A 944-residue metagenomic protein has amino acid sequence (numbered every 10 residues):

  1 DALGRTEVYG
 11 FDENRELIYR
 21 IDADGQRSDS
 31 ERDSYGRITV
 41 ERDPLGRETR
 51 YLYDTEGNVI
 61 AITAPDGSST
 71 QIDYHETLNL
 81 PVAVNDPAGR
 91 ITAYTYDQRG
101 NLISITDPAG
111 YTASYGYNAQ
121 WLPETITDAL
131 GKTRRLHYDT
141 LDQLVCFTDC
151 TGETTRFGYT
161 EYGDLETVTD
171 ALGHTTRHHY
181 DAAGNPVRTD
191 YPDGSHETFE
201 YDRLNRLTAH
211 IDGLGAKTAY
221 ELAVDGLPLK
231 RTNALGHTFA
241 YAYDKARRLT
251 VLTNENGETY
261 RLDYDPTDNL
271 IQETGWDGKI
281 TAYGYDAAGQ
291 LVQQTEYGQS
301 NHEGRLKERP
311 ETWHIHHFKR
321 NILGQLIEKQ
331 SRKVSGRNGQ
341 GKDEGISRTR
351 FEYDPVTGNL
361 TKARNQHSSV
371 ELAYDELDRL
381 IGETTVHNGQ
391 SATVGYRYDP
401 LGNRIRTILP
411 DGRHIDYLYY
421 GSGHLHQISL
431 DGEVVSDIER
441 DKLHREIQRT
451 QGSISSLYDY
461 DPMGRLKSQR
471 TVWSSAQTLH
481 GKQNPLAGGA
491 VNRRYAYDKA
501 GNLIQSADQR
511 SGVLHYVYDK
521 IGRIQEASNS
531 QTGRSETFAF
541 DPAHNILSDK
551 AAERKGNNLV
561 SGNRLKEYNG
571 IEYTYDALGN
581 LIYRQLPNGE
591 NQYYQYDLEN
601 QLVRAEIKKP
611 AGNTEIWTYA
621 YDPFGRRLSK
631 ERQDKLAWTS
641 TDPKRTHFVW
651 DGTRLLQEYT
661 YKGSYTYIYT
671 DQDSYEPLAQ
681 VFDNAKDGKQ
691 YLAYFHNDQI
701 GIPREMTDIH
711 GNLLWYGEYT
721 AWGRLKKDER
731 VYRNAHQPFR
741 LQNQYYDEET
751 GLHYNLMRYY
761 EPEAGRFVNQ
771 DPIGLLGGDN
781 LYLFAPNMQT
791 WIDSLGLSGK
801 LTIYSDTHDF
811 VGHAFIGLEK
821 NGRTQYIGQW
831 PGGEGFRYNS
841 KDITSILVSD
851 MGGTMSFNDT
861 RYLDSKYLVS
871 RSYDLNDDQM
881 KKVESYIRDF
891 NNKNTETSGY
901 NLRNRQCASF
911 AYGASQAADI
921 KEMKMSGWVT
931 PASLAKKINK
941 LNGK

Functional and structural regions predicted by a protein language model:
D1-Y518, G522-F540, H544-L559, N563-Y568 (+11 more regions): Extended charged/polar low-complexity repeat regions
R493, P542, L547-S561, N684-L756 (+1 more regions): A motif-centric feature for acidic-aromatic and gly/ser/thr-rich catalytic loops and repeats
Y661, D671-Q672, A721-W722, E749-G751 (+1 more regions): A short catalytic or substrate-binding loop motif that flags glycine-/basic-rich loops and adjacent residues that bind
D698, E761, Q906-K921: Non-catalytic, well-ordered alpha-helical segments in soluble enzyme domains
E705-M706, R724-E729, R758-V768, P772-T802: Short, low-complexity export/processing leader segments characterized by acidic and small residues
Q789-T790, G796, R888, Y912-I920: Sec-exported extracytoplasmic/periplasmic mature domains
G799-R905, A917, M925-G927, A932-K944: Non-catalytic ligand/cofactor/substrate-binding and regulatory segments of enzyme domains
